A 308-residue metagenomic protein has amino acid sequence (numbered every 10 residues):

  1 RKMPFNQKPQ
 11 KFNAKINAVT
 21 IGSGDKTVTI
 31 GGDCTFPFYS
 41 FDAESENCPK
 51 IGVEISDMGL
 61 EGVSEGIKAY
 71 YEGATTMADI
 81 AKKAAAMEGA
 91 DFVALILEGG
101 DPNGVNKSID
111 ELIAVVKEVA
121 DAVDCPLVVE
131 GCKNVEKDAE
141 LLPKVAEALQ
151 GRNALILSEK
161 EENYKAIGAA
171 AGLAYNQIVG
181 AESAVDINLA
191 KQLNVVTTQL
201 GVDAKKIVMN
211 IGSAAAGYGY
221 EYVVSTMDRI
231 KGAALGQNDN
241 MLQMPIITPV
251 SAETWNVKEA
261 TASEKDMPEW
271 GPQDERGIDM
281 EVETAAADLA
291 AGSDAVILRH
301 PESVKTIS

Functional and structural regions predicted by a protein language model:
R1-Y71: N-terminal amphipathic alpha-helix/helix-capping segment at the start of soluble metabolic enzymes
N47-I51, G89-D91, V123-L127, Q150-A154 (+4 more regions): Short, well-ordered coil/turn segments that N-cap beta-strands
K50-K83, G104-K107, G131-V135, L157-E159 (+2 more regions): Active-site mouth loops of central-metabolism enzymes
V53-M58, V93-G100, G212, P249-A252: Short loop/turn segments at strand-loop or loop-helix junctions that form parts of catalytic or ligand-binding pockets
G62-A69, G89-E118, V123, V129-E136 (+1 more regions): Glycine-rich, proline-tolerant flexible connector loops at the mouths of alpha/beta enzymes
A84-E88, A114-A122, P143-Q150, I167-Y175 (+1 more regions): Acidic (Asp/Glu)-rich catalytic clusters
A94-I96, V105, P126-K137, G151-Y164 (+2 more regions): Catalytic beta/alpha-barrel core
E162-I307: Catalytic alpha/beta core domains of metabolic enzymes, predominantly
